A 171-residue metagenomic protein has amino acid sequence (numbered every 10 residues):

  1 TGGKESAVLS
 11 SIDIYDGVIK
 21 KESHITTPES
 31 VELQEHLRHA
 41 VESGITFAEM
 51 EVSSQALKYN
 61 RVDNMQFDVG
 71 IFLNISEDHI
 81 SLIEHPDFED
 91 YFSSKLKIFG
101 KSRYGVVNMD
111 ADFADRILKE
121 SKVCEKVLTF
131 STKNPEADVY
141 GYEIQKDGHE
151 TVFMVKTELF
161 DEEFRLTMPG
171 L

Functional and structural regions predicted by a protein language model:
G2-S93, K97, N108-M109, T167: ATP-dependent carboxylate-amine ligase catalytic core
S43, I71-L171: Acidic, Mg2+-coordinating active-site environments of NTP-dependent enzymes
